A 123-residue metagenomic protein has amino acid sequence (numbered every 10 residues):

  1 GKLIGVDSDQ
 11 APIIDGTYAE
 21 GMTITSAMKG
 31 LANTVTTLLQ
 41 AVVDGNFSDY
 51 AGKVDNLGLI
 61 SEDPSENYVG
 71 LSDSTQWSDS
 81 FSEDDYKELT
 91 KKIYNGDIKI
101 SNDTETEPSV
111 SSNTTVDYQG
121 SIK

Functional and structural regions predicted by a protein language model:
G1-K123: A residue-level marker of the well-folded mature domains of exported/periplasmic proteins
